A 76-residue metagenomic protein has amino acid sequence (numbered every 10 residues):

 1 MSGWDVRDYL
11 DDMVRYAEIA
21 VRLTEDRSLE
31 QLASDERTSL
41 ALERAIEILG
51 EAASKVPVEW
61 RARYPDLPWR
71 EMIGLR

Functional and structural regions predicted by a protein language model:
M1-R76: Solvent-exposed interaction patches of small proteins and small membrane subunits
